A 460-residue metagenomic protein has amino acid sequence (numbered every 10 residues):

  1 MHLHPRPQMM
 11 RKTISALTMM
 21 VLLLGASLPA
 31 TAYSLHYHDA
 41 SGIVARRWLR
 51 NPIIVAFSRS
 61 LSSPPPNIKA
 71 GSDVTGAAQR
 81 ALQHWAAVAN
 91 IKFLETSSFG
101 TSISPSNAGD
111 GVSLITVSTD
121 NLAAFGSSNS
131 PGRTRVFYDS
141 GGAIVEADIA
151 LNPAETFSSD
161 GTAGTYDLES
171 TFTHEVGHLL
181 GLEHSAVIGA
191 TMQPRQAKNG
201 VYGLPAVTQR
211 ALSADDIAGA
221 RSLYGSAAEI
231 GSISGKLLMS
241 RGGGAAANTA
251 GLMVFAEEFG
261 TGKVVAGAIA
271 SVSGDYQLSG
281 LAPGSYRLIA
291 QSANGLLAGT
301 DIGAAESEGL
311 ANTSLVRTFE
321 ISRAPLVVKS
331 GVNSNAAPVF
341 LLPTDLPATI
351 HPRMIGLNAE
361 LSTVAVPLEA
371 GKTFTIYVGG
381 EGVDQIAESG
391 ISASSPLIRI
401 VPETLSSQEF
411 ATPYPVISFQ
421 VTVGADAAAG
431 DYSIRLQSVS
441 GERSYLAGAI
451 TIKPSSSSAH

Functional and structural regions predicted by a protein language model:
L17-A26: Bacterial N-terminal signal peptides
A30-T349: Zinc-dependent metalloendopeptidases
S234-S240, T375-E381, Q420-T422: Short edge beta-strand/loop segments characteristic of extracellular beta-sandwich folds
P283-G284, T422-A428: Short, surface-exposed loop/turn segments at beta-strand-coil junctions that are enriched for proline with nearby
R287-A290, S389, A427-S438: Short, aromatic- and glycine-rich surface loops/edge beta-strands on solvent-exposed regions
Q291-A293, T422, Q437-G441: Beta-strand-rich extracellular modules
P343-A393, V401-F410, E442-H460: Beta-strand/beta-sandwich contexts
E409-Q420: Aromatic sugar-binding surface patches on proteins that engage polysaccharides or sugar-phosphate polymers
